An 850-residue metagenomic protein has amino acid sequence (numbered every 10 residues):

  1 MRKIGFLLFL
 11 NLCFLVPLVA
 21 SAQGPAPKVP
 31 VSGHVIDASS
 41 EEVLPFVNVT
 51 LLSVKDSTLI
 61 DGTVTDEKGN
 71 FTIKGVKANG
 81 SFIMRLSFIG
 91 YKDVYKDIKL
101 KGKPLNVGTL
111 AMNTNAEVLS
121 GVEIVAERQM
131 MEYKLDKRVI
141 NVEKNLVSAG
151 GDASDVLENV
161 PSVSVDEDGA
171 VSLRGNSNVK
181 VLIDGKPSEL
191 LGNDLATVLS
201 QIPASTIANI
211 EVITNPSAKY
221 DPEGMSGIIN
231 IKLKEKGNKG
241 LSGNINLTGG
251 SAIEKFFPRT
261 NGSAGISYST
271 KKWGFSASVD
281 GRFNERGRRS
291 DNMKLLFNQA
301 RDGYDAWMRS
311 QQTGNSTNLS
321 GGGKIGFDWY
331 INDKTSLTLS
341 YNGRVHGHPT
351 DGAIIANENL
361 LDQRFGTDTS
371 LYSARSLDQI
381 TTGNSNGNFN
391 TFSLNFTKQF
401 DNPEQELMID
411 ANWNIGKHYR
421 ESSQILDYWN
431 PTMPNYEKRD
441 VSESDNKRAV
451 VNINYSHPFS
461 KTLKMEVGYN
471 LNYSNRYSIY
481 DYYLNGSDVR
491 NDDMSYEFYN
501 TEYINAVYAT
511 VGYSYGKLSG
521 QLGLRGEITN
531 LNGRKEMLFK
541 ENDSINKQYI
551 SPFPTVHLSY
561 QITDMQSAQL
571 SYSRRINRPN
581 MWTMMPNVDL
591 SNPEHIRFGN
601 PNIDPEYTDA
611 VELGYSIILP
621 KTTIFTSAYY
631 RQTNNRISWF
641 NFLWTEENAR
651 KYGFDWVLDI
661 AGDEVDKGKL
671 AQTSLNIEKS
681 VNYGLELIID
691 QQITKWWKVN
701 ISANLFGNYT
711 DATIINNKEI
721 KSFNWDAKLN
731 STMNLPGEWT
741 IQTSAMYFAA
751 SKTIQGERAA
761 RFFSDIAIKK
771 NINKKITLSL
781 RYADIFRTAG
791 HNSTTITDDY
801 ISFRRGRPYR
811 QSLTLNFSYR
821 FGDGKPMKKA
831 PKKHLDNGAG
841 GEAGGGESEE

Functional and structural regions predicted by a protein language model:
I36-S39, N48-L52, R85-Y91, K101-L146 (+4 more regions): Short, acidic, small-residue-rich periplasmic hinge/interaction motif at the N-terminus of Gram-negative outer-membrane
V54-N70: Short, acidic Ser/Thr/Gly-rich low-complexity loop/linker segments typical of extracellular and cell-surface proteins
K74, N159, P187-T214: Short acidic/polar hinge/loop motifs at secondary-structure boundaries that mediate gating or recognition
N106-A111, A153-V156, L195-V198, V212 (+2 more regions): N-terminal periplasmic accessory domains that precede and gate Gram-negative outer-membrane beta-barrel machines
P222-I229, G237-D291, T317-G321: Outer-membrane beta-barrel translocator/receptor signature
G322-H346, S376-E536, Q561, M565 (+2 more regions): Face-selective signature of the C-terminal outer-membrane beta-barrel domain
K417, N530-N532, D564-A610, Y630-V665 (+2 more regions): Surface-exposed extracellular loop regions of Gram-negative outer-membrane beta-barrel proteins, predominantly
R439-D440, R448-N452, D492-Y496, T501 (+5 more regions): Outer membrane beta-barrel strand-and-loop segments of large Gram-negative receptors, especially TonB-dependent
